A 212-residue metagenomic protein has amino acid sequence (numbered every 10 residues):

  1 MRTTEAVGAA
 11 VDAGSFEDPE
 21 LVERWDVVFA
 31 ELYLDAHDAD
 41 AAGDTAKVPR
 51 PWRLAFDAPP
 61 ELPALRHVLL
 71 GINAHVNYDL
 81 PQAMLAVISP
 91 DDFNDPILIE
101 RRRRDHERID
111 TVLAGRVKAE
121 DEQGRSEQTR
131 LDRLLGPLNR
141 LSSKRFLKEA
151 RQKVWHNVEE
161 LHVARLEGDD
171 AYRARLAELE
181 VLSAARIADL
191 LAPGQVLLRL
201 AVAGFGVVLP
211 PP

Functional and structural regions predicted by a protein language model:
T4-N94: Long acidic/polar interaction regions in large eukaryotic complex-forming proteins
E5, E17-E23, E31, E61 (+8 more regions): Glutamate identity and glutamate-enriched acidic tracts
A13, D35-A39, G43, A55-L62 (+10 more regions): Surface-exposed polar/charged interaction patches
P19, E23, P63-R66, L70 (+12 more regions): Low-complexity, intrinsically disordered regions enriched in charged/polar residues
W25-F29, Y33, D91-N94, L98 (+7 more regions): Charge-rich, low-complexity amphipathic helices in intrinsically disordered tails/linkers adjacent to domains
Q82-S143: Short helix-loop boundary/capping segments
L138-P212: A cross-kingdom marker for long, charged
